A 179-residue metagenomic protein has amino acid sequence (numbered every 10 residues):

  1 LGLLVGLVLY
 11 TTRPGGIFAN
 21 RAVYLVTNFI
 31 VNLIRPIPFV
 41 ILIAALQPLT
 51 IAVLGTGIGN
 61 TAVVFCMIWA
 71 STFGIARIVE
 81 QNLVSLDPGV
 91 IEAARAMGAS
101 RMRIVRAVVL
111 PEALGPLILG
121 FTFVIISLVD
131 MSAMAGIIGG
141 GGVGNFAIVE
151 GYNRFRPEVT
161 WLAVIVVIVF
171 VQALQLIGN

Functional and structural regions predicted by a protein language model:
L1-N28: Transmembrane-helix boundary motif in ABC transporter permease subunits
L3-V5, T61-F65, W69-I91, F121-T122 (+2 more regions): Membrane-embedded alpha-helices of multi-pass transport/permease systems
V8-P14, W161-N179: C-terminal transmembrane helix and the adjacent membrane-cytosol boundary/short C-terminal tail of inner/organellar
A22-I34, N82, A147-G151, I177: Hydrophobic alpha-helical segments of integral membrane proteins, encompassing both true transmembrane helices
N32-R35, F39-G74, V159-A163: Loop-to-helix entry region at the N-terminal start of transmembrane alpha-helices in multi-pass membrane transporters
L86-A113, N153: Short helix-to-coil transition segments within interhelical loops that connect adjacent transmembrane helices
R101-S132: Transmembrane alpha-helices
M131-W161, I165: Glycine-rich helix-loop "coupling/hinge" segments at transmembrane-helix boundaries in multipass transporters
